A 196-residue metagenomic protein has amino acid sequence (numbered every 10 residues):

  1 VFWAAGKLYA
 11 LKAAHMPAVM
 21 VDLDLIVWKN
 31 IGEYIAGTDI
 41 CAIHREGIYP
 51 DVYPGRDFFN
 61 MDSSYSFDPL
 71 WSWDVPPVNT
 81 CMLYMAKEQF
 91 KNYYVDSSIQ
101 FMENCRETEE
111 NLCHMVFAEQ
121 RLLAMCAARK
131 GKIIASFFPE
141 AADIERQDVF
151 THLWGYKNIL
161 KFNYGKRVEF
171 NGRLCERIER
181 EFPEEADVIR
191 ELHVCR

Functional and structural regions predicted by a protein language model:
V1-A13: Active-site-proximal specificity loops/subdomain of glycosyltransferases
A13-A18, A36-D39: Short glycine/proline-enriched coil/turn segments at helix->beta-strand junctions
M16-I26: Short beta-strand-to-loop acidic/aromatic patch adjacent to the donor-nucleotide binding site
V21-L23, I43-R45, M85-A86: Short His-Asn-centered micro-motif
V27-S63: Conserved donor-nucleotide/metal-binding helix-loop-beta segment in metal-dependent transferases, i.e., the alpha-helix
M61-W73: Short, flexible, basic/aromatic active-site loop/helix in glycosyltransferases
W73-F162: Catalytic core and acceptor-binding pocket of nucleotide-sugar-dependent glycosyltransferases
R146-R196: Long, low-complexity C-terminal extensions of enzymes
